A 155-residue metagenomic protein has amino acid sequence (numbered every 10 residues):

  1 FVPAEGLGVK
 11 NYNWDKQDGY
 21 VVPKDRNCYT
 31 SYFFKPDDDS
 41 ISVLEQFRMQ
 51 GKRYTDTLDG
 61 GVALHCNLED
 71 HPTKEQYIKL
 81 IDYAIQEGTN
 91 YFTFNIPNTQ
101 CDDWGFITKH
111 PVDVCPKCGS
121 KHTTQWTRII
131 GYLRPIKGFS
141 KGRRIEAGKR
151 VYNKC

Functional and structural regions predicted by a protein language model:
F1-C155: Long, C-terminal-biased catalytic regions of enzyme "large/alpha" subunits
